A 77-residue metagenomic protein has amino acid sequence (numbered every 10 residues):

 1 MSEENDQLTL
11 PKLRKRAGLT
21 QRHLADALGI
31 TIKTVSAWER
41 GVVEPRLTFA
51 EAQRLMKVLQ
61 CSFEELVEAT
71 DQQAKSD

Functional and structural regions predicted by a protein language model:
M1-G18: A short, Lys/Arg-rich alpha-helix, primarily the initiator
S2, K57, E64-D77: Short, charged recognition helix plus adjacent turn of helix-turn-helix-like nucleic-acid-binding domains
L10, L24-A25, V35-W38, L66: Conserved hydrophobic/aromatic packing and binding residues within compact polymer-binding modules
K15, D26, K57: Alpha-helical residues within the helix-turn-helix
I30-P45: Recognition helix of helix-turn-helix/homeodomain-like DNA-binding domains that insert into the DNA major groove
V42-R54: Short, basic-rich loop-to-helix N-cap that marks the start of a DNA-contacting helix
